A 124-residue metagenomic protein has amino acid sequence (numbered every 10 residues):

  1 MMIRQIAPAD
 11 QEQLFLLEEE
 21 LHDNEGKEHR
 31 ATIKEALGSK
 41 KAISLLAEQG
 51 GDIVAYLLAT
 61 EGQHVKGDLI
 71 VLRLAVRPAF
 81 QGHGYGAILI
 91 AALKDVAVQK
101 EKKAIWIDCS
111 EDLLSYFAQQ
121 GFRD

Functional and structural regions predicted by a protein language model:
M1-I3: Extreme N-terminal starter segment of soluble prokaryotic enzymes
Q5-G67, L72, R77: Acetyl-CoA-dependent GNAT
A9, D108-D112: Short beta->alpha linker loops
F80, G84-A92: Conserved acetyl-CoA pyrophosphate-binding loop and the N-cap/start of the following alpha-helix in GNAT-like
A97-C109: Conserved GNAT acetyl-CoA-binding A-motif
A118-D124: Conserved acetyl-CoA-binding loop of GNAT-fold acetyltransferases
